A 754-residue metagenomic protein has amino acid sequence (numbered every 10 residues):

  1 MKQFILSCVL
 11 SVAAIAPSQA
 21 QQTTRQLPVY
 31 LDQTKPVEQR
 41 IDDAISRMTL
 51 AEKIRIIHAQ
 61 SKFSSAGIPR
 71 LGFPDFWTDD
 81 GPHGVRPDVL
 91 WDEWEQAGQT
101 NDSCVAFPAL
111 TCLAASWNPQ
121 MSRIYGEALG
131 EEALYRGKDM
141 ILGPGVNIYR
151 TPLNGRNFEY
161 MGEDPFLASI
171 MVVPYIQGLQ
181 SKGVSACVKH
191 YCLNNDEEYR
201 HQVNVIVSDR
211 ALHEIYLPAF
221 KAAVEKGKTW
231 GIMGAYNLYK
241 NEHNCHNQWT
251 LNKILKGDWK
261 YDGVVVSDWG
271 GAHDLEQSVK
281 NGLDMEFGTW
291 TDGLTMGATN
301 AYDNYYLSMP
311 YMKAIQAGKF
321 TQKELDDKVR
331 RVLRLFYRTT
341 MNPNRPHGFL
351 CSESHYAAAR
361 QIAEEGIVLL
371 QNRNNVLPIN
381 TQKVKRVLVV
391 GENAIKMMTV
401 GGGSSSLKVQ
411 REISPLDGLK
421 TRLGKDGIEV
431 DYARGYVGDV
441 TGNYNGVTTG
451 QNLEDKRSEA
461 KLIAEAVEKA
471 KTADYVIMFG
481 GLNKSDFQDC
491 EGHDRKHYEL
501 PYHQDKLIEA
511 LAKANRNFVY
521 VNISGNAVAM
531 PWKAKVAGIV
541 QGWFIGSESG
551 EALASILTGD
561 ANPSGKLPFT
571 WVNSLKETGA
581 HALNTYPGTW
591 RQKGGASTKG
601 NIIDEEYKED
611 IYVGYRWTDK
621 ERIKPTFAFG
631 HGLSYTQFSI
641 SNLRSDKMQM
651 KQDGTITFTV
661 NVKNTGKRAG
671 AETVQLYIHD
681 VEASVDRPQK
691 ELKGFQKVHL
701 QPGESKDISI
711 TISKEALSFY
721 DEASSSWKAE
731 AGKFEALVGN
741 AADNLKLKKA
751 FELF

Functional and structural regions predicted by a protein language model:
M1-Q26: Bacterial Sec-dependent N-terminal signal peptides
K2-I5, V9, K506, A582 (+2 more regions): Acidic/proline-rich low-complexity IDRs
P17-F719, S726-A742: Glycoside hydrolase catalytic-domain context in secreted enzymes
N744-F754: Short beta-strand elements
